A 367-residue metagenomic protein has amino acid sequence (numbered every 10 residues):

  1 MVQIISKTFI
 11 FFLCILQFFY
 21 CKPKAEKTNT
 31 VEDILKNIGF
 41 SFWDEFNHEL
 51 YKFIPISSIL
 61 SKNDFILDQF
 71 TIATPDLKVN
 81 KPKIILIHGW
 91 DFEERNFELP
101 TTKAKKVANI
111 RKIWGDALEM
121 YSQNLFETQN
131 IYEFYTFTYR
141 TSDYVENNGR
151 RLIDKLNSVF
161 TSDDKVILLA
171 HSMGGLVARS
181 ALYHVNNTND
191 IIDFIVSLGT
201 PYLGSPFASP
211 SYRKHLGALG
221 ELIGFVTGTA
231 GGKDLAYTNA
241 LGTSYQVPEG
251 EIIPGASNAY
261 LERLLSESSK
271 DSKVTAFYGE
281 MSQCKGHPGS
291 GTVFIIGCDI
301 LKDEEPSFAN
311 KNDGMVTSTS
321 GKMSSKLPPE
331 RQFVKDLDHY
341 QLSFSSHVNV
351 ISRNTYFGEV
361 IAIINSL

Functional and structural regions predicted by a protein language model:
M1-A25: Classical Sec-dependent N-terminal signal peptides that target proteins to the secretory pathway
C21-F137, V159: Flexible, membrane-associating and regulatory peripheral segments of lipid-active enzymes
I34, I38-L67, D154, Y183-L367: Helical cap/lid subdomain of alpha/beta-hydrolase-fold lipid enzymes that gates access to the catalytic pocket
I87-G89, H171-S172, G199, D313: The conserved beta1-alpha1 loop
D143-S162: Helix-loop module immediately N-terminal to the HCX5R catalytic loop in PTP-like cysteine phosphatase domains
S162-A170: Alpha/beta-hydrolase fold nucleophile elbow
A170, G174, A178: Gly/Ala-rich beta-loop-alpha elbow adjacent to hydrolase catalytic centers
